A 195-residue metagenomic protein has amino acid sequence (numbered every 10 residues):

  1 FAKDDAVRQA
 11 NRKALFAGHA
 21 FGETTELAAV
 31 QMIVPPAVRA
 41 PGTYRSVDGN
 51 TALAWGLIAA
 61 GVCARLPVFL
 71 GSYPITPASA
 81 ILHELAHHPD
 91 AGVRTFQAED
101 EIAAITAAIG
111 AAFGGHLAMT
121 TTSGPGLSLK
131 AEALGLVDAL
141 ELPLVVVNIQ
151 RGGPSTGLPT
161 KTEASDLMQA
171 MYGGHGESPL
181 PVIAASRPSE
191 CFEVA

Functional and structural regions predicted by a protein language model:
K3-G173, S178: Thiamine diphosphate
S72, A184-A185: Short glycine-centered, acidic/aromatic-flanked micro-motifs in structured strand/loop junctions that mark active-site
A185-A195: Glycine-rich ThDP/TPP pyrophosphate-binding loop and its adjacent helix/strand module within ThDP-dependent enzymes
